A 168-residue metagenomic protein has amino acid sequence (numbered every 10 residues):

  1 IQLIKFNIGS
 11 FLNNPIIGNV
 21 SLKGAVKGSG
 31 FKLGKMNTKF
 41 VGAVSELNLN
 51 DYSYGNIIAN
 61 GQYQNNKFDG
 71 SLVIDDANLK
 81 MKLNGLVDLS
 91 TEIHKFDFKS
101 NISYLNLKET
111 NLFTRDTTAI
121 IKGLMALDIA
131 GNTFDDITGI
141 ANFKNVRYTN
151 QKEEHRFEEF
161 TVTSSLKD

Functional and structural regions predicted by a protein language model:
I1-D168: Interface amphipathic segments
